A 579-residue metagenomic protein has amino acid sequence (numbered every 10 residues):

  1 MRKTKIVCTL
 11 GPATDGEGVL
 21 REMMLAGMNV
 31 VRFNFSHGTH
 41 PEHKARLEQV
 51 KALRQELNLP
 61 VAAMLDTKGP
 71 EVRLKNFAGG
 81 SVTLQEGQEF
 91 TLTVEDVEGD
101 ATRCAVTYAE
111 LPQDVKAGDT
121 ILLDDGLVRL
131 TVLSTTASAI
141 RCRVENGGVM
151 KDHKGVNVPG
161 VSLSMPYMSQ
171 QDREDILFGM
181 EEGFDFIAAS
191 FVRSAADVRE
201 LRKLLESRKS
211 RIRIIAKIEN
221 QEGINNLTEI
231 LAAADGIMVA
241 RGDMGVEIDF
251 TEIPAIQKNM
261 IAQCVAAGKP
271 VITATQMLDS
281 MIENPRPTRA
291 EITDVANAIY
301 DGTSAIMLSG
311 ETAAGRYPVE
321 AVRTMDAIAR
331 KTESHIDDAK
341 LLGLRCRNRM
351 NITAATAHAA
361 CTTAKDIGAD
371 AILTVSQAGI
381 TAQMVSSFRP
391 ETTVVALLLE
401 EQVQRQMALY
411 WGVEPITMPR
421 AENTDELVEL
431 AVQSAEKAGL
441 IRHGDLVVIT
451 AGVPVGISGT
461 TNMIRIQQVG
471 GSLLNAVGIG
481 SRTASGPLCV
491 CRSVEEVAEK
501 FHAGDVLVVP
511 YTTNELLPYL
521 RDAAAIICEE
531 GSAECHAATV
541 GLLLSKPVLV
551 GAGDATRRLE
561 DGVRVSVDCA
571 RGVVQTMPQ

Functional and structural regions predicted by a protein language model:
M1-P12, G16-E17, M24, T39-E48 (+11 more regions): Expand to "…catalyze enediolate/carbanion chemistry for C-C bond making/breaking, isomerization, decarboxylation
K5-V7, V30-R32, P60-M64, E89 (+6 more regions): Structural preference for beta-strand elements that scaffold enzyme active sites
V7, R32, A188, M238 (+7 more regions): Structural motif
C8-P12, E42, V161, P166-T275 (+2 more regions): Conserved alpha/beta-domain cores
L10-A13, M28, F35-G38, T67-P70 (+24 more regions): Short, ordered loop/turn segments at secondary-structure junctions
P41-K44, Q49-Q55, A101-R129, A195 (+4 more regions): Phosphate-interacting basic helix/loop segments used at nucleotide- and nucleic-acid interfaces
P70-S169, S434, L440-E495, K500 (+2 more regions): Acidic, glycine-rich flexible loop/linker segments
Q88-E89, I261, V265, I272 (+11 more regions): ATP-dependent carboxylate/acyl-activation modules
